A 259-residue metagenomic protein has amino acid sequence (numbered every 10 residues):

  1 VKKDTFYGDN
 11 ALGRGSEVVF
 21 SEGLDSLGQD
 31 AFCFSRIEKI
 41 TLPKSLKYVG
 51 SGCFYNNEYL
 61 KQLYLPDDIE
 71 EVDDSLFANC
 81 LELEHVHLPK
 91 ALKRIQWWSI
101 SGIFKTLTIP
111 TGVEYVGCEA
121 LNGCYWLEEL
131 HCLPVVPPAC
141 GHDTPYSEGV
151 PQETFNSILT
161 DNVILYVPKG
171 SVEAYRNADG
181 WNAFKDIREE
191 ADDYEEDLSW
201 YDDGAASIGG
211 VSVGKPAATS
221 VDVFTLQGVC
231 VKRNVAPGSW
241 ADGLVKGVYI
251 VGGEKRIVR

Functional and structural regions predicted by a protein language model:
K2-T5, G28-A31, G50-C53, D73-L76 (+3 more regions): Consensus positions within tandem repeat domains that build extended binding/scaffold surfaces
G8, N177, V245: Phosphate-coordinating loops and pocket residues in cytosolic domains that bind phosphorylated ligands
A11-S26, S35-Y48, E58-E71, L81-R94 (+4 more regions): Structural signature of tandem-repeat unit edges
K47, L88, K93, E114 (+3 more regions): Disulfide-bonded cysteine-rich modules in secreted/extracellular proteins, activating on the conserved Cys frameworks
C124, S147-D161: Short, conserved loop/helix-junction motifs that constitute active-site signature segments in enzyme catalytic cores
N162-G204: Extracellular/surface-exposed low-complexity segments
D202-R259: C-terminal outer-membrane/trafficking sorting elements
